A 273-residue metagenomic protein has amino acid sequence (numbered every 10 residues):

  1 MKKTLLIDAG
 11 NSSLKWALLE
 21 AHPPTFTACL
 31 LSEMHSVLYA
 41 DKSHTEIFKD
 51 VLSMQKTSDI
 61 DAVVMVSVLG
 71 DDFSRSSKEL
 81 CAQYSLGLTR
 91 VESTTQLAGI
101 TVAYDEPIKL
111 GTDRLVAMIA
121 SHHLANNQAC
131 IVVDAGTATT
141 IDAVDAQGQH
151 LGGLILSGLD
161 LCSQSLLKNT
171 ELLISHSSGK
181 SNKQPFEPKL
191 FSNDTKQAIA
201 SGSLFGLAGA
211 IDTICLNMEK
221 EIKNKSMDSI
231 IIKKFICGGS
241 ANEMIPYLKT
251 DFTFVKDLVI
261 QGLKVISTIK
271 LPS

Functional and structural regions predicted by a protein language model:
K3-S58, Q149-L172, P185: Short glycine-rich, Thr/Ser-proximal phosphate-binding strand/loop in the N-terminal lobe of ATP-dependent enzymes
T4-D8, V64, C130-D134, F235: Short glycine-aspartate micro-motif
S12, A138, N242: Conserved Rossmann-like nucleotide-cofactor binding loop
M34-H35, Q184-I230, D251: Adenine-nucleotide phosphate-binding core of ATP-dependent small-molecule kinases
A40, I119-A129, L151-A200, I266-K270: Glycine-rich phosphate-binding loop plus the immediately following alpha-helix
D59-V68, G87-T89, K225-G239: Short glycine-rich phosphate-binding loop at a beta-alpha junction
K78, L86-R90, G99-K168, F205-N217: Phosphate-binding/catalytic loop of phosphoryl-transfer enzymes
N242, F252-S273: Glycine-rich phosphate-binding/hydrolytic loop that grips phosphoryl groups
